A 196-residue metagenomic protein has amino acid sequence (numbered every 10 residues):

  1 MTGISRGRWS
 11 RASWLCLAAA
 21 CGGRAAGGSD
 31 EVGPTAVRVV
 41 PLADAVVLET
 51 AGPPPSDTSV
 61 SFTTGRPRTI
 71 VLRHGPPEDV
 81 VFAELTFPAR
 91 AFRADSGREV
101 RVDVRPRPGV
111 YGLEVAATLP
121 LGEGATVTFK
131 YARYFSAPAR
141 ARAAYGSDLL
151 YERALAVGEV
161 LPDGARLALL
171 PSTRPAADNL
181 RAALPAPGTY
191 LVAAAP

Functional and structural regions predicted by a protein language model:
M1-A20: Sec-dependent bacterial lipoprotein signal peptides
G22-A25: Bacterial signal peptide processing site
P34-V47, G52-S59, G97-A156, V160-D163: Proteolytic processing hotspots in large secreted/extracellular or virion-associated proteins and select intracellular
T63-G65, P120-G122, P175, A183-P185: Surface-exposed coil/turn segments at beta-strand junctions on protein surfaces, enriched
R66-E99: Predominantly extracellular/luminal regions of secreted and cell-surface proteins, especially disulfide-bonded
T128-Y131, D178-P185: Exposed aromatic-hydrophobic patches
A168-P175: Solvent-exposed serine/threonine-rich low-complexity stretches and specific carbohydrate-binding patches
R181-P196: C-terminal beta-strand-rich structural cap/linker in extracellular carbohydrate-active enzymes
